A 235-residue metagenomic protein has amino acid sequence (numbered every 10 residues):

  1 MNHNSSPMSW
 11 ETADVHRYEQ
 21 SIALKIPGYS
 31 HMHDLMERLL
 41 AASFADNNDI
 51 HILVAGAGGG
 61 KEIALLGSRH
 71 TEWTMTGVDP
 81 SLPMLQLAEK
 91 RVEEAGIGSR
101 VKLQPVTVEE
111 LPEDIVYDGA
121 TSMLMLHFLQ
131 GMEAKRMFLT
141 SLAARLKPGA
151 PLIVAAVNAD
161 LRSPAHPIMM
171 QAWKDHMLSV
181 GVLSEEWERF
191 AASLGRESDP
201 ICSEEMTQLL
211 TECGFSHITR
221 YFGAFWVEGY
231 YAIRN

Functional and structural regions predicted by a protein language model:
M1-E19, W173: N-terminal, positively charged/glycine-rich alpha-helical extensions of SAM-dependent methyltransferases
G28-D49: Conserved alpha-helix/loop element of class I SAM-dependent methyltransferases that forms part of the SAM/SAH-binding
H51-E110: Class I SAM-dependent methyltransferase SAM/SAH-binding core
T121: A conserved beta-strand element that flanks and buttresses the S-adenosyl-L-methionine
R136-P148: A short glycine-rich, Lys/Arg-flanked "PGG" loop and its adjoining helix->strand segment in the class I
G149-V157: Conserved beta-strand signature within the Rossmann-like core of class I S-adenosyl-L-methionine
V157-E212: C-terminal alpha-helical "lid/dimerization" subdomain adjacent to the S-adenosyl-L-methionine
T207, T211-N235: Core SAM-dependent methyltransferase catalytic element
